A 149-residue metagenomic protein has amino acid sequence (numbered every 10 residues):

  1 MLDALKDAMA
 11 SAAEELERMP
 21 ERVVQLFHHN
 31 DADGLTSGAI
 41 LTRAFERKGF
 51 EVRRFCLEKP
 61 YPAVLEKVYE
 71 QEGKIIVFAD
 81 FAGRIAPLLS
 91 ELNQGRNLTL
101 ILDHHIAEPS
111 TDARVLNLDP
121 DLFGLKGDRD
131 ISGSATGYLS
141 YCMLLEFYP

Functional and structural regions predicted by a protein language model:
M1-P149: Replace "Mg2+/Mn2+-dependent" with "divalent metal-dependent
